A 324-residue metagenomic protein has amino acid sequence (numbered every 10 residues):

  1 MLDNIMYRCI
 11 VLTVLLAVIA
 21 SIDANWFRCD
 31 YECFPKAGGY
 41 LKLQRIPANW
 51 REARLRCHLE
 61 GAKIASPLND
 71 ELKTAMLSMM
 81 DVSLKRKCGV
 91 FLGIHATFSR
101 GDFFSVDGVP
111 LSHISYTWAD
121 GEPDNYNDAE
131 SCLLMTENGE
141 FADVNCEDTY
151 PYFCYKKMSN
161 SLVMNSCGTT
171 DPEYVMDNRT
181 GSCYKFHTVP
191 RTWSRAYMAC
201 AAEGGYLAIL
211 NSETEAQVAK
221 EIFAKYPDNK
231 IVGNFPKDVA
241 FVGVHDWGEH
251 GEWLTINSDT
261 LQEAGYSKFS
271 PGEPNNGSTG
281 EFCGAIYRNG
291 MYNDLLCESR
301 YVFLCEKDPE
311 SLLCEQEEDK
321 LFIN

Functional and structural regions predicted by a protein language model:
M1-L15, D23: Classical eukaryotic N-terminal signal peptides for Sec-dependent ER targeting/secretion, especially the positively
V18-A62, Y155-G205: Extracellular disulfide-stabilized recognition modules
F27-E32, L55, R86, E130 (+10 more regions): Extracellular secreted precursors and ectodomains with disulfide-bonded cysteine-rich loops/domains
W50-V82, R191-V244: Conserved hydrophobic ligand-interaction patch in extracellular adhesion modules
L68-L72, V82, H95-R100, P110-L111 (+9 more regions): Acidic glycine-/aspartate-rich tracts in secreted/extracellular proteins
C88-D128, I231-T279: Surface-exposed ligand-recognition segments of extracellular binding domains, strongest in the long/variable loop
N127-L134, S278-I286: Short carbohydrate-recognition loop motifs
N145-L162, L295-N324: Short, structured beta-strand segments at or near domain termini in extracellular proteins/domains
